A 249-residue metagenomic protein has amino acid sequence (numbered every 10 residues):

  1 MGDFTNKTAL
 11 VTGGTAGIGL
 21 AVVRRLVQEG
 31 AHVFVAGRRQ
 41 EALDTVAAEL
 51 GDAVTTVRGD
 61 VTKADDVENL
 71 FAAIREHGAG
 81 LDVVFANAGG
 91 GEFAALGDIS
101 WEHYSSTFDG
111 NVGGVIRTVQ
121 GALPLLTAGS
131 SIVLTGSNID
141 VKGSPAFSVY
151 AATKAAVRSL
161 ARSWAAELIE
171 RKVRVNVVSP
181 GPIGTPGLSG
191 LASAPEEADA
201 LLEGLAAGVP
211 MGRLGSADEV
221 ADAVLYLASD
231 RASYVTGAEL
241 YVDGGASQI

Functional and structural regions predicted by a protein language model:
T8, T15-G17: Conserved glycine-rich cofactor-binding loop
Q40, R158, V175, P180-L191: Short, flexible catalytic-loop segment of classical short-chain dehydrogenase/reductase
A95-L96, S100-F108, L205: Substrate-binding pocket helix/loop in short-chain dehydrogenase/reductase
G97, K142-S148, E170, G212 (+1 more regions): Active-site loop immediately N-terminal to the catalytic Tyr-X3-Lys motif of short-chain dehydrogenase/reductase
V119, T153, A161: Active-site helix of classical SDR
P124-L125, A166-E170, S233: Alpha-helical segment proximal to the catalytic Tyr-Lys
K142, V224-L225, T236-I249: Short C-terminal tail/terminal secondary-structure segment of NAD(P)H-dependent dehydrogenase/reductase domains
